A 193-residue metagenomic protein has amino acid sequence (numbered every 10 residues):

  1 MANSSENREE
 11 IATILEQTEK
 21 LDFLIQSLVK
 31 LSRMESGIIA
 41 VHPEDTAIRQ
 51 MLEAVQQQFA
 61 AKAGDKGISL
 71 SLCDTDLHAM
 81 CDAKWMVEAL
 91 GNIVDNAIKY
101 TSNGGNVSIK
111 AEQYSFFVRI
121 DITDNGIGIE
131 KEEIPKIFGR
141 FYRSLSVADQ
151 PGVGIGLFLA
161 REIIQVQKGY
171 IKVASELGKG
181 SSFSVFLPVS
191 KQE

Functional and structural regions predicted by a protein language model:
E16-L21: Short alpha-helical segment of the dimerization/phosphotransfer core of two-component systems
S36-V41, D74, H78-C81: Conserved micro-motifs of the catalytic ATP-binding
K62-S71, L77: Short conserved segments within the C-terminal catalytic ATPase subdomain
A97-I98: Short helix-loop "hinge" at the ATP-lid/N-box region of the Bergerat-fold HATPase_c
G104-F116: Short beta-strand/loop element within the Bergerat-fold HATPase_c
I129-F141: Short conserved segment of the HATPase_c
